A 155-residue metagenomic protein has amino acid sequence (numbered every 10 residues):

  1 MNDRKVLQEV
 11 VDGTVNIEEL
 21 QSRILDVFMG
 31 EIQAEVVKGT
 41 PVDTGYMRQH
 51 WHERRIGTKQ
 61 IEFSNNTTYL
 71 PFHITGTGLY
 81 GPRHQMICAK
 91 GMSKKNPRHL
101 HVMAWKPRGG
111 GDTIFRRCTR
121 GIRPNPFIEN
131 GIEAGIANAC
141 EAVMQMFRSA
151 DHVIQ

Functional and structural regions predicted by a protein language model:
M1-L70, I74-Q155: Short, Lys/Arg-rich flexible segments
